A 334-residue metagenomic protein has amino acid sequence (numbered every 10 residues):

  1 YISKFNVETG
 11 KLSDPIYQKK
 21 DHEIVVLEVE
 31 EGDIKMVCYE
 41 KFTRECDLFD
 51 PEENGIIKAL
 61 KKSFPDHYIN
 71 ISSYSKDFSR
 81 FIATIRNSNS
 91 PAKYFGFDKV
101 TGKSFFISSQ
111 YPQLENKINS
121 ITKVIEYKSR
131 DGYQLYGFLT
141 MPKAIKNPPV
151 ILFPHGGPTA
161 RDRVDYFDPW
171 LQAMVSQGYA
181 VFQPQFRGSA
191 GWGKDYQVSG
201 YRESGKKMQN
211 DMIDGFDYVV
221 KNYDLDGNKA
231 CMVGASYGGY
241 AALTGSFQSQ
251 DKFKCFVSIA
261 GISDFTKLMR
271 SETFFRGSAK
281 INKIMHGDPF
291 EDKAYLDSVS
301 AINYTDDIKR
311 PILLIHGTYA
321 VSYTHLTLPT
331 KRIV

Functional and structural regions predicted by a protein language model:
V7-T9, V100: Short loop/turn segments that connect beta-strands within beta-propeller blades
C46-K143, P169-Q172, S176-Q177, N303: Non-catalytic accessory segments flanking enzyme active sites
N116-N222, D226-G227, A235: Cap/lid segment of the alpha/beta-hydrolase catalytic domain
D217-N222, D226-R270: Primarily recognizes the serine-hydrolase "nucleophile elbow" in alpha/beta-hydrolase and SGNH/GDSL folds
F265-T305, K309-R310: Mobile cap/lid helix-loop segments that gate and shape the active-site cleft of serine hydrolases
L314-H316: Short beta-strand/loop motif that positions the catalytic acidic residue of the alpha/beta-hydrolase fold
T318-A320: Acidic beta-to-alpha connecting loop that harbors the catalytic carboxylate
T324-I333: Conserved small/polar residues in nucleotide/adenosyl-binding loops
